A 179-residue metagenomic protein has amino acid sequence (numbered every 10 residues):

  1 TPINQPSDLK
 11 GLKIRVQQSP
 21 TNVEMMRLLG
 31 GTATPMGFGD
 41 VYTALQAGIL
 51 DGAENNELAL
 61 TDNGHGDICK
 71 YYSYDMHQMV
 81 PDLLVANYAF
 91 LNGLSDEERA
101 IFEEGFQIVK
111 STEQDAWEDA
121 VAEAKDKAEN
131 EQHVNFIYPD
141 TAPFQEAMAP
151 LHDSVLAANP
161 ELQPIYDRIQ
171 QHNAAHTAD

Functional and structural regions predicted by a protein language model:
T1-D179: N-terminal secretory/targeting leader peptides
